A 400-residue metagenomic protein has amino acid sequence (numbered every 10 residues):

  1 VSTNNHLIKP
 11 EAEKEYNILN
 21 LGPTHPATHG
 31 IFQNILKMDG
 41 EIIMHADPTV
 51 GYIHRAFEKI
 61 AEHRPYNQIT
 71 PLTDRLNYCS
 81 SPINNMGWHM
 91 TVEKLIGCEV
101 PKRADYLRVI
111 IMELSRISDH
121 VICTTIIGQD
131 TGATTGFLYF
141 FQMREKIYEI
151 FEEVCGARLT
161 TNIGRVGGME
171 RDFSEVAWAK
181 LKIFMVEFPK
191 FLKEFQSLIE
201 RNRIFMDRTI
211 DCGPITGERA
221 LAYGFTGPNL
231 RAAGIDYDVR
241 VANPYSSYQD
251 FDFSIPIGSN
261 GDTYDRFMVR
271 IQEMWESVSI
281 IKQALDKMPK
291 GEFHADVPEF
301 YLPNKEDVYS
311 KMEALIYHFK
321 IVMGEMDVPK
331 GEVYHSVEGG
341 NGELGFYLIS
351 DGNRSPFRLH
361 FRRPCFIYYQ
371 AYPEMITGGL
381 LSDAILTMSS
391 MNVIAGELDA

Functional and structural regions predicted by a protein language model:
V1-A400: Metal/cofactor-centered catalytic core regions of large enzymes
